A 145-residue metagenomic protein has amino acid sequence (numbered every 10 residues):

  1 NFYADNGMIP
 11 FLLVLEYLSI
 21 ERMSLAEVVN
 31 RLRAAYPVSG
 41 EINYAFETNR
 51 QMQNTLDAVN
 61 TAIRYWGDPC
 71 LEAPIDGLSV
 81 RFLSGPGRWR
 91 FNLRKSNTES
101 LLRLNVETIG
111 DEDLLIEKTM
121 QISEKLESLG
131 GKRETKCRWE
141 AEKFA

Functional and structural regions predicted by a protein language model:
N1-N105, I109-A145: Phosphate-binding and adjacent anionic-ligand microenvironments
